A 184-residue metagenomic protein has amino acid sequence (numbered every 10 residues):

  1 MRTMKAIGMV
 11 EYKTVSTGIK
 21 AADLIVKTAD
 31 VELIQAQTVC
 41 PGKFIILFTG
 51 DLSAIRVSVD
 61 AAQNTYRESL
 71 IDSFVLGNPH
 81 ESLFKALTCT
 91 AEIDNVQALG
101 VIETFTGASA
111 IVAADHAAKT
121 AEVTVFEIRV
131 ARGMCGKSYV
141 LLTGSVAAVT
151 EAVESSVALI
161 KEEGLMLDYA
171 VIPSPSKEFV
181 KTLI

Functional and structural regions predicted by a protein language model:
R2-P41, R56-S82, A86-C89, I93-K137 (+1 more regions): Long, contiguous binding/interaction regions
I46-D51, V140-S145: Short, well-ordered beta-strand segments in beta-rich or mixed alpha/beta enzyme and ligand-binding folds
